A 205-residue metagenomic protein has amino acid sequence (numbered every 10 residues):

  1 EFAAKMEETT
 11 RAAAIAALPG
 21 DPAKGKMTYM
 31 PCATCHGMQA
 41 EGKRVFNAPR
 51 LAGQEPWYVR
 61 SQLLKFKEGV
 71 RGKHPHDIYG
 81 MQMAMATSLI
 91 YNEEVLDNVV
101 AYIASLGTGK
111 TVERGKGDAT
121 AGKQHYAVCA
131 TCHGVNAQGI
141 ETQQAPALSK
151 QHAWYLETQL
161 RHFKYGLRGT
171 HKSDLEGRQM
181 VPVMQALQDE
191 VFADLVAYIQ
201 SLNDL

Functional and structural regions predicted by a protein language model:
E1, G25, C32-Q39, V99 (+4 more regions): The canonical Cys-X-X-Cys-His
E1, I15, R44-R50, K67-L96 (+4 more regions): Axial heme c-ligation environment in periplasmic c-type cytochrome domains
E1-Y29, R44-N47, A101-Y126, N203: Electrostatic cytochrome c docking/interface patches
E7-T10, T34-G37, P56, L64 (+8 more regions): Sec-exported extracytoplasmic/periplasmic mature domains
A12-A14, G20-K67: The feature marks the first
G20, K24-M27, F46, Y58 (+9 more regions): Extracytoplasmic/secreted proteins, especially bacterial periplasmic and envelope-associated proteins
K26-A33, G53-P56, K123-A130, S149-Q159 (+1 more regions): Sequence context surrounding c-type heme c attachment/ligation sites in exported
